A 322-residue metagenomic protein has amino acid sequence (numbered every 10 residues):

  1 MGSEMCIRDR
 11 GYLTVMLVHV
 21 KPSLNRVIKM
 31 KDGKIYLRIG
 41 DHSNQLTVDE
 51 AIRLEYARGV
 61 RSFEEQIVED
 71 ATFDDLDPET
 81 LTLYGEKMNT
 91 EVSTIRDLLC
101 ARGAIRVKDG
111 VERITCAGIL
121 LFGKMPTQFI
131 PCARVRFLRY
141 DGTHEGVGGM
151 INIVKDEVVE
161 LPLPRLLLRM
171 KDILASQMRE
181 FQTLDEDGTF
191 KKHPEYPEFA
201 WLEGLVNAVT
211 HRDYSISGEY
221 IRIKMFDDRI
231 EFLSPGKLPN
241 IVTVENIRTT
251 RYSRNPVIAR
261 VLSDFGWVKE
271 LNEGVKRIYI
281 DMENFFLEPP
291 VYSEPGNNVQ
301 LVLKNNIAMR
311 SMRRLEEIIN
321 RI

Functional and structural regions predicted by a protein language model:
G2-I7: Short, small-residue-biased leader/transition segments that mark boundaries at the very start of proteins
R8-T72, I216-E219, K269-N272, I280 (+2 more regions): Intrinsically disordered, low-complexity regulatory tails
R10, Y140, D187-A200, R222-R229 (+2 more regions): A glycine-rich phosphate-binding loop feature that marks nucleotide/adenosyl-phosphate handling sites
M16-H19, I119-L121, R136, R222-K224 (+4 more regions): Structured core elements
R38-S217, M225, L233-R251, G274: Active-site helix-to-loop segments that bind/position phosphate- or nucleotide-bearing substrates and donors across
A175, R179, V209-Y214, K237 (+3 more regions): Hydrophobic alpha-helix feature that most strongly marks membrane-spanning transmembrane helices and their immediate
F199, E203, I230, P256 (+3 more regions): Feature representing long, continuous alpha-helical segments
I230-D264, M309-I319: Glycine-rich/acidic phosphate-handling loop/turn and adjacent ATP-lid/helix of nucleotide-binding kinase/ATPase domains
